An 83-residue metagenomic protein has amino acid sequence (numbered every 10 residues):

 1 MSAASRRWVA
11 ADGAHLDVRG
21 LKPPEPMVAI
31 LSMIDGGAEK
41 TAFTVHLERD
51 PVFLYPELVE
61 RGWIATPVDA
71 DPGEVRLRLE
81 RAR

Functional and structural regions predicted by a protein language model:
M1-G36: An N-terminal amphipathic alpha-helical segment
W8-A10, G37, E57-V59, D69-D71: A generic structural signal for short, solvent-exposed coil/turn residues that cap or connect secondary-structure
G13, K40-T44, E74-R76: Intrinsic-disorder/low-complexity, polar/charged segments enriched in Ser/Thr/Lys/Arg/Asp/Glu/Gln
K22, P51-F53, D71, R83: Residues that cap or initiate secondary-structure elements
L31-L47: Short glycine-rich, basic-tinged beta-strand/loop micro-motifs
F43-I64, D69: Short, structured protein-protein interaction patches enriched in aromatics and acidic/basic residues, typified by
G62-R83: C-terminal edge-of-domain segments
